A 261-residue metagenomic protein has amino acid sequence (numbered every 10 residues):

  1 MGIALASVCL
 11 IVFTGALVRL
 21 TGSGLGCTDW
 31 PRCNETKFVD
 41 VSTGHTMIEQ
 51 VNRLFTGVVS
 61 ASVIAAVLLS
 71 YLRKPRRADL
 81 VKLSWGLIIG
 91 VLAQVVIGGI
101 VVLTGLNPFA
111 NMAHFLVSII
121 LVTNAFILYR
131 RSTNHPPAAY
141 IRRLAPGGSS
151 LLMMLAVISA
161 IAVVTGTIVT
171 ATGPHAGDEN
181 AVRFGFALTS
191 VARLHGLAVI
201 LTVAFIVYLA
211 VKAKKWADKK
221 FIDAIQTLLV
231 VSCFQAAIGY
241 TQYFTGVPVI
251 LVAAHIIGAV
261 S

Functional and structural regions predicted by a protein language model:
M1-S261: Polytopic transmembrane helical bundles with strong interfacial aromatic enrichment
